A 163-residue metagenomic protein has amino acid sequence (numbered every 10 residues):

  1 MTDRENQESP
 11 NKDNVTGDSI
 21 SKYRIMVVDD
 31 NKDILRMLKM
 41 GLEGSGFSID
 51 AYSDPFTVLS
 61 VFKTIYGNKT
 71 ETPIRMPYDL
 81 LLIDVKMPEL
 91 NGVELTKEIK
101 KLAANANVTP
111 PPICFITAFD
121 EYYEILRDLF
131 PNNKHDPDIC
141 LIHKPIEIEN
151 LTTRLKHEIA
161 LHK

Functional and structural regions predicted by a protein language model:
M1-M26, K32-K39, K63-P77, A106-T109 (+3 more regions): Non-catalytic signal-transmission and effector/linker regions of two-component phosphorelay proteins
V28-D29, Y52, L81: Conserved sequence signature across two-component system core domains
L35, P88, E121: The feature encodes the CheY-like receiver
A51, E89-L90: Residue-level signal for the "D+5" position in two-component response regulator receiver
Y52-I65: Conserved Asp/Asn-Gly motif in the active-site loop of CheY-like receiver
D84: Active-site residues of response regulator receiver
C114-T117: Hydrophobic/aromatic residues positioned on beta-strands within the core alpha/beta folds
